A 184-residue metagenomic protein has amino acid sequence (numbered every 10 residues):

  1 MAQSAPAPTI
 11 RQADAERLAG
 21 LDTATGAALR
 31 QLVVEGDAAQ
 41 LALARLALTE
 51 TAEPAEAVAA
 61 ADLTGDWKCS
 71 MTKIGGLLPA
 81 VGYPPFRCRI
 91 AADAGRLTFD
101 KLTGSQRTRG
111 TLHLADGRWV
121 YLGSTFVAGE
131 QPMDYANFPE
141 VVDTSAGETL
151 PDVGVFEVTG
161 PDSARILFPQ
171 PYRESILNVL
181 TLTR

Functional and structural regions predicted by a protein language model:
M1-Q3, P169: N-terminal entry module detector
Q3-D62: Amphipathic/hydrophobic helical signal segments and adjacent flexible N-terminal regions that mediate secretion
L41-R96: Extracytoplasmic beta-rich ectodomain segments of secreted or membrane-anchored proteins
G65-W67, W119-G123, I166: A short hydrophobic beta-strand element
K68, T98-D100, R165: Residue-level detector of beta-strand face positions
T72-G82, G95-T159, T183-R184: Contiguous, well-ordered beta-strand patches that form the walls/edges of small beta-barrel/beta-sandwich domains
A164-E174: Short, exposed beta-strand-loop hairpins at the edges of beta-sheets in extracellular/periplasmic proteins
S175-T183: Short, low-complexity, Pro/Ser/Thr/Gly-rich segments in the mature regions of secreted, periplasmic
